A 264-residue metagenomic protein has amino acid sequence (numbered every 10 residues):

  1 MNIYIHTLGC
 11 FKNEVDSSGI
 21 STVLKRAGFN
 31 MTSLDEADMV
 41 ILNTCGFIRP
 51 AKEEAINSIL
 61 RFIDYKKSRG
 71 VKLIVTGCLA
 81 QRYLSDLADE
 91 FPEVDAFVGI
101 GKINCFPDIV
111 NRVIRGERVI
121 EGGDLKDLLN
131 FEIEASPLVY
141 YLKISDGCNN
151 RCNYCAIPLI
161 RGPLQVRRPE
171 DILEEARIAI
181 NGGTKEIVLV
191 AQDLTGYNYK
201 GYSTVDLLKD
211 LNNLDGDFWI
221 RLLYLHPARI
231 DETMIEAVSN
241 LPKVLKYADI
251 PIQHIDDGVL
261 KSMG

Functional and structural regions predicted by a protein language model:
M1-T195, T233, A248: Proteins enriched for Cys/Gly/acidic motifs involved in redox and nucleic-acid/cofactor modification
L73-G77, R82, L87, N181-G264: Conserved SAM/AdoMet-binding glycine-rich loop
